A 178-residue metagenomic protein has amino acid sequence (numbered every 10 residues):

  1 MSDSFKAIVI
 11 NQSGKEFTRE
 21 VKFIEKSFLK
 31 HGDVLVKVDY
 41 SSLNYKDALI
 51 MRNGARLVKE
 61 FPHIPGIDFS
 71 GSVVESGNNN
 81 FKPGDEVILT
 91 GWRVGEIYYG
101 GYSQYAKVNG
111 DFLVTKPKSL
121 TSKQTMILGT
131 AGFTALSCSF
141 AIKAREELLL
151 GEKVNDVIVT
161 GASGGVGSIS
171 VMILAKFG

Functional and structural regions predicted by a protein language model:
M1-V9, G14-E16, F28: Eukaryotic N-terminal low-complexity, Ser/Thr- and Lys/Arg-rich leader segments that predominantly function as
V21, K26, S70-S72, Y105-K107 (+1 more regions): Conserved hydrophobic/aromatic beta-strand scaffold that supports enzyme active sites
E25-L43, G54-V94, G100: Glycine-rich beta-strand-centered segment in the early N-terminal region that forms part of a ligand/cofactor-binding
K46-R52: Cytochrome P450 core scaffold surrounding the K-helix E-X-X-R motif and the conserved "meander" helix-loop region
G95-G110: A structural motif shared across PLP-dependent enzymes of the aminotransferase-like
F112-S122, E152-N155: Glycine/charged-rich beta-loop-alpha catalytic/anionic-binding loops adjacent to active sites
K123-I127: C-terminal boundary of histidine-terminating zinc-finger modules
L128-G178: Mid-domain Rossmann-like dinucleotide-binding core that forms the NAD(H)/NADP(H) cofactor-binding site
